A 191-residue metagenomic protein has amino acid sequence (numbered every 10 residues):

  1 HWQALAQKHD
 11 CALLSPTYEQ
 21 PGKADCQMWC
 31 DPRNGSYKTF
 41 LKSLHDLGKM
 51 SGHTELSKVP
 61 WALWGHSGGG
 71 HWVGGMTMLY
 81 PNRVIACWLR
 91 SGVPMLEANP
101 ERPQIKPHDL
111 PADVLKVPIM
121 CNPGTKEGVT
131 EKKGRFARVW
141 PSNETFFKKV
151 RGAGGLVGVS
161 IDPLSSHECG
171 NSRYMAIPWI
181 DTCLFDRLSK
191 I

Functional and structural regions predicted by a protein language model:
H9-K23: Conserved alpha/beta-hydrolase
M28-E55: Alpha/beta-hydrolase active-site loop
H53-S67: Alpha/beta-hydrolase fold nucleophile elbow
G70-P81: Short glycine-enriched nucleophile-adjacent loop and the immediately C-terminal alpha-helix near the catalytic center
I85-Y174: The feature captures the conserved acid-bearing segment of alpha/beta-hydrolase catalytic domains
A176-I191: Catalytic active-site module of serine/aspartate enzymes centered on a nucleophile-bearing elbow/loop
